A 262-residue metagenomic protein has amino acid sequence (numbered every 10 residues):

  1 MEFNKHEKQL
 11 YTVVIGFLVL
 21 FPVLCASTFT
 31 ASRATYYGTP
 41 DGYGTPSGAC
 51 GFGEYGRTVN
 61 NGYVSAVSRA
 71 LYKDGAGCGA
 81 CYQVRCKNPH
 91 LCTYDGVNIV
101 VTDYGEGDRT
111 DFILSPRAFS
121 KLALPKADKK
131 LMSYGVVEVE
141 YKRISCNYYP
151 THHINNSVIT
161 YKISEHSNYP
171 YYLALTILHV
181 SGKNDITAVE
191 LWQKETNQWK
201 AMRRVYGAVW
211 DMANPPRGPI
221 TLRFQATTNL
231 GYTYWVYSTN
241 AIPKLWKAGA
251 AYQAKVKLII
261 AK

Functional and structural regions predicted by a protein language model:
E2-K262: Folded extracytoplasmic luminal domains of secretory or organellar precursors
